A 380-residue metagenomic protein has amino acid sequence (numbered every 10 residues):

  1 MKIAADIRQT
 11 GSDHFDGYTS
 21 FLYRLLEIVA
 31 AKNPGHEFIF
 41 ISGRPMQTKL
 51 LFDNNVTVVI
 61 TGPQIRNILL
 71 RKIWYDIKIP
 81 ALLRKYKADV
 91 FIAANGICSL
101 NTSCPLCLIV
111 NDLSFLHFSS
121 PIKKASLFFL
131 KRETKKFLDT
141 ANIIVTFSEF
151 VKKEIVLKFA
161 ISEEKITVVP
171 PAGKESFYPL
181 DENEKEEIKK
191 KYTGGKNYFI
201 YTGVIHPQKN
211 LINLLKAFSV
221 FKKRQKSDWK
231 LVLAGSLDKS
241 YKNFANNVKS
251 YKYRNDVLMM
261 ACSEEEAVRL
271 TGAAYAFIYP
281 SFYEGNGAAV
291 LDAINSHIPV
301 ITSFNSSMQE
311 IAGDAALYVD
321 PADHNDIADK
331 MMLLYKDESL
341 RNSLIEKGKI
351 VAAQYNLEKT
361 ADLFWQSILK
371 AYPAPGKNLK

Functional and structural regions predicted by a protein language model:
M1-K380: Carbohydrate transferase catalytic cores enriched for Leloir-type hexosyltransferases
